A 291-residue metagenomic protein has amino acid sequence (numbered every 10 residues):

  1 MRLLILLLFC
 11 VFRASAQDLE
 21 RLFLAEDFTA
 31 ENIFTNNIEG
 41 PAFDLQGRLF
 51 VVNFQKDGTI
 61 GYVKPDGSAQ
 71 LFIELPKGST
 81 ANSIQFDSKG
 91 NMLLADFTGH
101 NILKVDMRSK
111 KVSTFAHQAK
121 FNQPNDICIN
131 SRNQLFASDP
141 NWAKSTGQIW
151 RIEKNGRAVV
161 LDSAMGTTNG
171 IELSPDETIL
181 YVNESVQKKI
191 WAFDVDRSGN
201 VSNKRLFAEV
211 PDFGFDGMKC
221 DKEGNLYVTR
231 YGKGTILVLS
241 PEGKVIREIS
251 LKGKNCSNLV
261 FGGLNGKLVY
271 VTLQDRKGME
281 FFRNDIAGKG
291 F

Functional and structural regions predicted by a protein language model:
M1-D18: Bacterial Sec-dependent N-terminal signal peptides
Q17-E26, F54, D139, Q148 (+1 more regions): Blade/loop signatures of beta-propeller domains
Q17-T35, G67, K204-R205: A short helix->beta-strand "capping" segment at the edge of beta-propeller domains
N32-L49, P76-D96, N101, Q118-T146 (+5 more regions): Beta-rich, blade/repeat-based domains predominating in secreted/periplasmic proteins but also intracellular
T59-G61, N101-L103, Q148-W150, K189-W191 (+2 more regions): A short loop-to-beta-strand structural motif that recurs across blades of beta-propeller domains
V63-S68, D106-K110, I152-G156, D194-G199 (+2 more regions): Short loop/turn segments that connect beta-strands within beta-propeller blades
Q70-E74, S113-H117, V159-S163, S202-A208 (+2 more regions): Beta-propeller fold detector
D194-N258: Glycine/small-residue-rich hydrophobic helix-like segments
